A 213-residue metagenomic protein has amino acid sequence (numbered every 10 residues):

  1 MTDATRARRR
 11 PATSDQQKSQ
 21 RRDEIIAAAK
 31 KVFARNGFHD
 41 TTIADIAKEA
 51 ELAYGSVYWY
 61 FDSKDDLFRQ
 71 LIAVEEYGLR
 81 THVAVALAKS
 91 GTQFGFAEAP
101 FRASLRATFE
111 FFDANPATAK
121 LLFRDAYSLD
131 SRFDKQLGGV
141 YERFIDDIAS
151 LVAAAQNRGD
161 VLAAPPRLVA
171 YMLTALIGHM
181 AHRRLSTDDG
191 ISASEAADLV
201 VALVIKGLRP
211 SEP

Functional and structural regions predicted by a protein language model:
M1-A12, R106-A114, D146-N157, T174-A175 (+2 more regions): C-terminal peripheral helix-coil segments that are non-catalytic and often amphipathic
R22-D23, I43, D65, R69 (+6 more regions): Short, structured helix-loop boundary elements
E24, A28, V32-D66, Q70: Helix-turn-helix
E24-V32, G78, A103, A107: Pre-recognition alpha-helix immediately N-terminal to the DNA-recognition helix within helix-turn-helix or winged-helix
R35-H39, N115, R158-G159: Short coil/turn segments at alpha/beta junctions that flank glycine-rich nucleotide-binding fingerprints
Q70, A84-A117, V169-L173, A197: Hydrophobic alpha-helical connector segments
V74-A84, S131-N157, R167-Y171, E195 (+1 more regions): Amphipathic alpha-helical packing segments from all-alpha helical-bundle domains
E110-D146, D160, R167-L168, S186: Short secondary-structure transition hinges
